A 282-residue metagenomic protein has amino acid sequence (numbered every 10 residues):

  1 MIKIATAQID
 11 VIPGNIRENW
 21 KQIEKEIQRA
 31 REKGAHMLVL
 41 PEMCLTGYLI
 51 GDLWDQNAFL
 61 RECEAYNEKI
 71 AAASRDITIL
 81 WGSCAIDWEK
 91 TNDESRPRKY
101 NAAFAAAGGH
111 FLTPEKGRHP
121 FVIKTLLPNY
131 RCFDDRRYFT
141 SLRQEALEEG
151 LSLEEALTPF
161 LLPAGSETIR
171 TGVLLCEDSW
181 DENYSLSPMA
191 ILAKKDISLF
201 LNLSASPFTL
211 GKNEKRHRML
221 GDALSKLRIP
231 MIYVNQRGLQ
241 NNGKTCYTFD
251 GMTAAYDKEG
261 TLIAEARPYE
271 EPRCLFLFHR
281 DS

Functional and structural regions predicted by a protein language model:
M1-S282: Enzyme catalytic cores with a strong preference for nitrogen-chemistry domains
